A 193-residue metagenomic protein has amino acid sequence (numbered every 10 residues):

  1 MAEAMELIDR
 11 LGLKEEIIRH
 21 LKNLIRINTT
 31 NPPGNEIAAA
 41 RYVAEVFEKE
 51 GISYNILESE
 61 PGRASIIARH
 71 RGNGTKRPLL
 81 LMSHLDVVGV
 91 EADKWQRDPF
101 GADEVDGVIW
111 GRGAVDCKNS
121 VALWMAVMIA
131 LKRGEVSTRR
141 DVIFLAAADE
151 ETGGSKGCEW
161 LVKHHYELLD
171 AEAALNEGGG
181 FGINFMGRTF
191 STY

Functional and structural regions predicted by a protein language model:
M1, M5, M82, M125-M128 (+1 more regions): Detector for methionine-enriched segments
A2-A114, R133-R140: Acidic/His- and Gly-rich active-site-bordering loop/insert found across diverse amide/peptide-bond hydrolases
V115-Y193: Acidic/histidine-rich catalytic neighborhood of metal-dependent amide-processing enzymes
